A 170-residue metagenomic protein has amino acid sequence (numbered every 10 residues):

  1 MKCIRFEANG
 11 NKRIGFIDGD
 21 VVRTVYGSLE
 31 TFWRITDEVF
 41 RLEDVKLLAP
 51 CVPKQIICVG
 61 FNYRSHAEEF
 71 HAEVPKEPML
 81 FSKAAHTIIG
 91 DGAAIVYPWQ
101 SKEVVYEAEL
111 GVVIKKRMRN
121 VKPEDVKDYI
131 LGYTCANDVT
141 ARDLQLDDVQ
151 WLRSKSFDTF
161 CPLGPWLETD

Functional and structural regions predicted by a protein language model:
K2-D170: Active-site microenvironments in enzyme catalytic cores
